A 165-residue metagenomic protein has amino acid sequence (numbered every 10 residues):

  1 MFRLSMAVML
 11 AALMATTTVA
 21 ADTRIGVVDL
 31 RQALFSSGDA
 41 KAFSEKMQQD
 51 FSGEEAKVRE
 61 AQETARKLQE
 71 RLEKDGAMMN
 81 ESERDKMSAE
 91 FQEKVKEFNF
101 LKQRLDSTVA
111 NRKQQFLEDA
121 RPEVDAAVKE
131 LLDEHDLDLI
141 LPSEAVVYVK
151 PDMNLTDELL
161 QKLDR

Functional and structural regions predicted by a protein language model:
M1-R3: N-terminal hydrophobic targeting signals that begin at the initiator methionine
S5-T16: Bacterial N-terminal signal peptides
A21-V146: Amphipathic alpha-helical segments
V147-P151: Short, exposed beta-strand-loop hairpins at the edges of beta-sheets in extracellular/periplasmic proteins
